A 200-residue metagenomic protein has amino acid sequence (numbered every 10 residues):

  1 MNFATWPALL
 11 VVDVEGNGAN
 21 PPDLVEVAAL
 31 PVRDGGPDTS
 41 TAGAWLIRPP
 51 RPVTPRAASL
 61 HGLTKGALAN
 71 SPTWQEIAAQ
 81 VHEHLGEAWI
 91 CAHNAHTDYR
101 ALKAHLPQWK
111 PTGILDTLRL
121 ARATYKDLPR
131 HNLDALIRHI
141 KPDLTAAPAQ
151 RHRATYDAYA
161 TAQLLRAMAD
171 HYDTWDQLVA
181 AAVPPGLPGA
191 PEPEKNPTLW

Functional and structural regions predicted by a protein language model:
M1-F3, A162-W200: Acidic two-metal-ion nuclease catalytic site recognized across multiple nuclease folds, prominently DnaQ/RNase D-T
M1-T112, K126-D127, D134-H152: Conserved non-catalytic scaffold segment of RNase H-like nuclease domains
H82, W89, L102-K103, A123 (+1 more regions): HAD-like small-molecule phosphatases
T117-P129: Short, flexible loop segments at boundaries between secondary-structure elements
R119-R122, A135-R138, Q163-R166: Generic alpha-helical structural context detector
L144-P148, H152-A167: A charged, well-structured terminal subsegment
